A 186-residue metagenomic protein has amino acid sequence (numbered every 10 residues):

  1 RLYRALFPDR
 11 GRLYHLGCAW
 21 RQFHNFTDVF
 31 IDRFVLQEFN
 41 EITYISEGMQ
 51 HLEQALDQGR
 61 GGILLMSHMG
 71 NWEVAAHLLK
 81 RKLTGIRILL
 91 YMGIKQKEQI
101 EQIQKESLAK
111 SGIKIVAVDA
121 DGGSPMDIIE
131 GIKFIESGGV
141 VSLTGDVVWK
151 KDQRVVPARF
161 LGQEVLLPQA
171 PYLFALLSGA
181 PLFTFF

Functional and structural regions predicted by a protein language model:
R1-M66, N71-W72, Q102-G112: Membrane-anchoring hydrophobic helices of lipid-metabolizing enzymes
L6-R10, L83, S178: A broad structural signal for alpha-helix termini and local helix breaks/kinks
G11, Q58-D121, K150-V156: Catalytic core of membrane glycerolipid acyltransferases/transacylases, capturing the structured, soluble-facing
C18-V35, T84-Q99, F134-K151: Short N-terminal secondary-structure initiator segments
I42-S46, M69, K97, D121-P125 (+1 more regions): A conditional alpha-helix N-cap/helix-loop micro-motif detector
M49-E53, A76, K80, Q104-K105 (+2 more regions): Short amphipathic alpha-helical segments and helix-helix/interface helices
R87, P125-F186: Membrane-associated lipid acylation/remodeling enzymes share a hydrophobic transmembrane-juxtamembrane segment
